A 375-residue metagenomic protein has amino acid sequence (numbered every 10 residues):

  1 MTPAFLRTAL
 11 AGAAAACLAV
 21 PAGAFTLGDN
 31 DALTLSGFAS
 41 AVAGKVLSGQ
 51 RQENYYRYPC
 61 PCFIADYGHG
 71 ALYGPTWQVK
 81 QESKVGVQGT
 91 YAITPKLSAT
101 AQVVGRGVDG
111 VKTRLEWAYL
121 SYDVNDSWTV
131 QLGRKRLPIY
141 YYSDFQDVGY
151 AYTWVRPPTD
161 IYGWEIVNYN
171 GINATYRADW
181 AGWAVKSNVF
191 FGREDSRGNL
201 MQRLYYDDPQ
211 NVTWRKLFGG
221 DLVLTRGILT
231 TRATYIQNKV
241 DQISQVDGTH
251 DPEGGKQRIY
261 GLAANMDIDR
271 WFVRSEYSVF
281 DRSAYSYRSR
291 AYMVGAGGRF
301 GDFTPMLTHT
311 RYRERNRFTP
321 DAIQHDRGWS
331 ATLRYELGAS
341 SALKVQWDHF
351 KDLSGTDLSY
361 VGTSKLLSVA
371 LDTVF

Functional and structural regions predicted by a protein language model:
M1-L10: Bacterial N-terminal signal peptides that target proteins for export
A19-A22: N-terminal signal peptide c-region/cleavage motif recognized by signal peptidases
T26-Y67: Transmembrane beta-strand segments of Gram-negative outer membrane beta-barrel proteins
L27-D29, S121-D123, S143-F145, A151 (+1 more regions): Outer-membrane beta-barrel pore domains
A32-T34, V42-G44, Y73-S196, V223-G227 (+1 more regions): Outer membrane beta-barrel
Y67-L72, Q102-V103, T153-P158, Q202-Y206 (+3 more regions): Extracytoplasmic loops and strand-loop junctions of Gram-negative outer membrane beta-barrel proteins
P75, V79-V85, K112-E116, I166-N170 (+5 more regions): Residues that define the transmembrane beta-barrel architecture of outer-membrane proteins
E194-Q242: Loop-centered beta-sheet repeat module
